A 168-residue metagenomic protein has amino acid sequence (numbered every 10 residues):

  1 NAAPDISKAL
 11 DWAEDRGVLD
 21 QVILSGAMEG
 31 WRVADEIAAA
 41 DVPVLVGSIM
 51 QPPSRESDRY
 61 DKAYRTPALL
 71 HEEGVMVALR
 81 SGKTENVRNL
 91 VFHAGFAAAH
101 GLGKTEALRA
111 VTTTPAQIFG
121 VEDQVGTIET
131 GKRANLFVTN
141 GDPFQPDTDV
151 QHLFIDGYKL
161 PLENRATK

Functional and structural regions predicted by a protein language model:
N1, A27-G30, I49-M50, G82-T84 (+1 more regions): Short, ordered loop/turn segments at secondary-structure junctions
N1-A2, L19-E29, S54-R55: Catalytic beta/alpha-barrel core
N1-Q21, D149, I155, L162-E163: Polyanionic/metal-chelating signatures
K8-D11, E36-I37, E56-S57, N89-F92 (+2 more regions): Short acidic, glycine/serine/threonine-rich loops at helix termini
K8-D11, R32, R65-L69: Alpha-helical scaffolding segments of alpha/beta enzyme cores, especially the outer helices of TIM-barrel or partial
G17, A38, P43, G47-T139: His/Asp/Glu-enriched, well-ordered alpha-helical/loop segment that forms or immediately abuts the divalent-metal
E29-A40: Active-site-adjacent beta->alpha loops and helix N-cap segments on the catalytic face of soluble alpha/beta enzymes
E129-T167: C-terminal cap of metal-dependent C-N hydrolases
